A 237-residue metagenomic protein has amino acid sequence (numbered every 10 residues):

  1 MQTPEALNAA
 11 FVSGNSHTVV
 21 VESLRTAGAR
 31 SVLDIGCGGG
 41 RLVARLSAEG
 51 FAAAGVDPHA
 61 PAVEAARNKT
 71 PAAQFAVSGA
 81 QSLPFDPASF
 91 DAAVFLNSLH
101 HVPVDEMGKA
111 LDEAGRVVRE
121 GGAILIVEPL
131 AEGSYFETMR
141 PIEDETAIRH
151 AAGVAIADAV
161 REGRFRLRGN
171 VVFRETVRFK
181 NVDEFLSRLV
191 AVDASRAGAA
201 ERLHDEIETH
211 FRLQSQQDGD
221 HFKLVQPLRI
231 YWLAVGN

Functional and structural regions predicted by a protein language model:
M1-S13: Class I SAM-dependent methyltransferase Rossmann-like catalytic core, especially the SAM/SAH-binding loop
A10-R30: Conserved alpha-helix/loop element of class I SAM-dependent methyltransferases that forms part of the SAM/SAH-binding
L33, G38-S82: Class I SAM-dependent methyltransferase SAM/SAH-binding core
Q81-A92: A short acidic, Gly/Pro-enriched loop at the edge of an enzyme's catalytic core that lines a small-molecule cofactor
D91-E106: A short SAM/SAH-binding and catalytic strip from SAM-dependent methyltransferases
G108-E120: A short glycine-rich, Lys/Arg-flanked "PGG" loop and its adjoining helix->strand segment in the class I
L125-A151: Conserved class I S-adenosyl-L-methionine
G163-N237: Conserved Class I S-adenosyl-L-methionine
